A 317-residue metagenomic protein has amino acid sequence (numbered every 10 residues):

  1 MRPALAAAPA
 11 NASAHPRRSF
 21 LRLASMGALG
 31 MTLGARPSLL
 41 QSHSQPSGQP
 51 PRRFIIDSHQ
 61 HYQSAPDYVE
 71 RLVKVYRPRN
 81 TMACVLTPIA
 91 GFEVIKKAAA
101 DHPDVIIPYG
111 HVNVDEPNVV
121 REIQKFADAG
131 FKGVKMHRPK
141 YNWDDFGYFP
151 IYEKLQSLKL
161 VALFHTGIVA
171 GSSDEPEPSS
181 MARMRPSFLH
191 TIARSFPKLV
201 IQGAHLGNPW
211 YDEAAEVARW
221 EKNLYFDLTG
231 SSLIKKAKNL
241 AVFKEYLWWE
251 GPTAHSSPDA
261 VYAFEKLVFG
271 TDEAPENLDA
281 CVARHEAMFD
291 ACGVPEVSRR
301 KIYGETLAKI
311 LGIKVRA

Functional and structural regions predicted by a protein language model:
R2-F54, S58, V69-K74, P78 (+4 more regions): Mid-to-C-terminal alpha-helical segments outside catalytic/metal-binding sites
L23, R36-P150, K154, D212 (+2 more regions): Mid-domain alpha/beta scaffold segments of enzyme catalytic cores
G48, G133, F146-V268: Catalytic pocket-lining loop regions of alpha/beta-barrel enzymes, especially the amidohydrolase/enolase/GH5 lineages
H61, P88-A90, H111-D115, H137-P139 (+4 more regions): Active-site beta-loop-alpha junctions enriched in small/polar residues
R121-F126, L240-K244, K314-A317: Short, surface-exposed amphipathic charged segments that create phosphate/polyanion-binding patches used for binding
